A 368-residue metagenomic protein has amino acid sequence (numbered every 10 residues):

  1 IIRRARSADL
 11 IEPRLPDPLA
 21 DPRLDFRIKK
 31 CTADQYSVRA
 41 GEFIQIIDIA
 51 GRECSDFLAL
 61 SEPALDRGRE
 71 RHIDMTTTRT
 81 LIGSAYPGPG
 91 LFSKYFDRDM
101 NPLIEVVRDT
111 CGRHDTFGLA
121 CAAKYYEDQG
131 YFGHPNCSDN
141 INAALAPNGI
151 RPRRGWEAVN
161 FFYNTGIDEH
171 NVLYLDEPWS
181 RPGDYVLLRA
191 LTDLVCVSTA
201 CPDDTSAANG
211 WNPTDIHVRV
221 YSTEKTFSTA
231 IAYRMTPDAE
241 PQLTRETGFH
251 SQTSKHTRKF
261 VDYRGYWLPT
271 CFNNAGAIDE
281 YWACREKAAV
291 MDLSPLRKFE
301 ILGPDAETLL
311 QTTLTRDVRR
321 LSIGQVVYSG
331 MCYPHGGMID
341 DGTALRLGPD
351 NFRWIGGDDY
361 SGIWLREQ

Functional and structural regions predicted by a protein language model:
I1-Y233: Acidic, Ser/Thr/Pro
R219-Q368: Glycine/proline-enriched, intrinsically flexible loops and inter-domain linkers
